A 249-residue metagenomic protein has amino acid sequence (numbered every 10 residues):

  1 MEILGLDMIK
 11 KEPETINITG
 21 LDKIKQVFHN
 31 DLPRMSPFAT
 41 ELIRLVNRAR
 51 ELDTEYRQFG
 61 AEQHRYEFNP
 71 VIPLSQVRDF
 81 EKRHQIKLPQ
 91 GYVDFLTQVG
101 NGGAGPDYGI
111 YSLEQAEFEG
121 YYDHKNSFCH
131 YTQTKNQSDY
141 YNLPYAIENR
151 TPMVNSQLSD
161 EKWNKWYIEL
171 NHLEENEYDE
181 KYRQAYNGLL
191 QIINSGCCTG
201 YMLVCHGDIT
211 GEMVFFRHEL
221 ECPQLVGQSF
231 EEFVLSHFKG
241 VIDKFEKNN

Functional and structural regions predicted by a protein language model:
I3-N194: A surface-exposed partner-binding patch
G100-P106, E119-G120, T199-M202, G211 (+1 more regions): Short catalytic/ligand-binding loop motif for oxyanion handling, primarily in non-cytosolic enzymes, centered on
N194-G196, H237: Short leucine-rich amphipathic alpha-helical surface patches
G200-E232: Segments surrounding the PLD/"HKD" phosphodiesterase catalytic module and close analogs
E221-N249: Long, compositionally biased interface segments
